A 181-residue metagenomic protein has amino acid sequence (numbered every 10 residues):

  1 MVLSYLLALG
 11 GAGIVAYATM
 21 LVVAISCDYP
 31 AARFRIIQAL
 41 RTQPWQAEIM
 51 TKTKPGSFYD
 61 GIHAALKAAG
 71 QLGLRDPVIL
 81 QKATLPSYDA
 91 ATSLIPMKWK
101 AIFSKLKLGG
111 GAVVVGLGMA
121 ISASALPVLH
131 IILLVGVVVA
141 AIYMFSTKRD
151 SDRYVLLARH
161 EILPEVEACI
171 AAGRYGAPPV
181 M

Functional and structural regions predicted by a protein language model:
M1-P55, A91-H160, G173-V180: Hydrophobic alpha-helical transmembrane segments of small proteolipidic membrane proteins, enriched in energy-coupled
D28, D60, D76, D89 (+2 more regions): Acidic-enriched, low-complexity/disordered segments with a strong bias for Aspartate over Glutamate
W45-L80: Short, non-transmembrane cytosolic segments of multipass membrane proteins
D76-I79, A83, A158-C169: Transmembrane helical bundles of ABC transporters
L80-P96: Short membrane-interface loop/juxtamembrane segments of multi-pass integral membrane proteins
